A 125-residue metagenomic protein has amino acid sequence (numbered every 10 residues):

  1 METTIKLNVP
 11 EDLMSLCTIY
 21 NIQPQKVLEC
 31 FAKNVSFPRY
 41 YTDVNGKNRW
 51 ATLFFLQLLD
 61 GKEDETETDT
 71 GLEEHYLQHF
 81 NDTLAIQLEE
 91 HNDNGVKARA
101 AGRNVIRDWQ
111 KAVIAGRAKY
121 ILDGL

Functional and structural regions predicted by a protein language model:
M1-V9, T18, K47-N48, L53-E74 (+2 more regions): Short Lys/Arg-rich basic patches
D12-M14: An amphipathic, hydrophobic-aromatic interaction surface with interspersed Lys/Arg that forms lipid/phosphate-bearing
Y20-R49: Short, basic amphipathic alpha-helical segments that act as recognition/interaction helices in nucleic-acid-binding
L28, A98-L125: C-terminal non-catalytic accessory extensions
R39, L58, K62-E63, L84 (+2 more regions): Amphipathic alpha-helical interaction segments
E73-E89: Short amphipathic alpha-helical heptad-repeat segments
L88-A100: Charged, low-complexity interaction regions
